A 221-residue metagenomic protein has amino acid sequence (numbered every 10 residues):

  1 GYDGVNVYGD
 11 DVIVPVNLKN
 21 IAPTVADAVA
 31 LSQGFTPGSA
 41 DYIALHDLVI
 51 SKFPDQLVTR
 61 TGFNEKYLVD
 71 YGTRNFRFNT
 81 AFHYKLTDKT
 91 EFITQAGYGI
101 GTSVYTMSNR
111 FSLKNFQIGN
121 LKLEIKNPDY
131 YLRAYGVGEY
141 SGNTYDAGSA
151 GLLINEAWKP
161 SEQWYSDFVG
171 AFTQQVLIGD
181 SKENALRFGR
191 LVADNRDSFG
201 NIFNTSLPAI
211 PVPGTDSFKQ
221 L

Functional and structural regions predicted by a protein language model:
G1-K114, G151: Periplasmic-side early beta-strands and strand-to-turn transitions of outer-membrane beta-barrels
Y2, Y98-T102, N127-D129, G136-Y140: Transmembrane beta-strands of outer-membrane beta-barrel pores
Y2-I50, N143-L221: A surface-exposed, glycine/aromatic-enriched loop/edge motif typical of exported proteins
T73, K114-L121, K126, V137-E139 (+1 more regions): Conserved C-terminal beta-signal and adjacent last beta-strands/turns of outer-membrane beta-barrel proteins
T80-Y84, L121-N127, L132: Residues on the lipid-exposed face of transmembrane beta-strands in outer-membrane beta-barrel proteins
T94, T106, A134-Y135, T144: Short linear functional motifs in flexible/disordered or boundary regions
T94-K126, S161-T173: Repeat-unit-sized solenoid/scaffold elements
L132-A134, G189: Short, well-ordered strand-loop elements centered on a beta-strand within folded domains, enriched for acidic residues
